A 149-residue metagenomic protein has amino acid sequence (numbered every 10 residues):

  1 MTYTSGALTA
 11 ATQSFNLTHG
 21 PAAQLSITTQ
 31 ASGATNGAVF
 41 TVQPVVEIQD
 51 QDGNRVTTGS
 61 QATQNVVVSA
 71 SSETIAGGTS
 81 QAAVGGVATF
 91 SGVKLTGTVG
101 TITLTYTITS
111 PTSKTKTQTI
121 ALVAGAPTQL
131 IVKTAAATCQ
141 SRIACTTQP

Functional and structural regions predicted by a protein language model:
M1-S5, T101-T109: Short, aromatic- and glycine-rich surface loops/edge beta-strands on solvent-exposed regions
G6-R55, S71-E73, T109-P149: Short S/T/G/P-enriched beta-strand
A23, P44, A62-V66, I102: Short beta-strand/loop motifs in extracellular/secreted proteins, especially within beta-sandwich accessory domains
D52-Q64: A short beta-turn/strand-edge loop motif at beta-sheet boundaries
Q64-I75: Change to "...patches in solvent-exposed regions of secreted, membrane-anchored, or virion-exposed structural
G77-A88: Short, acidic Ser/Thr/Gly-rich low-complexity loop/linker segments typical of extracellular and cell-surface proteins
G86, F90-G97: Short, hydrophobic beta-strand segments
